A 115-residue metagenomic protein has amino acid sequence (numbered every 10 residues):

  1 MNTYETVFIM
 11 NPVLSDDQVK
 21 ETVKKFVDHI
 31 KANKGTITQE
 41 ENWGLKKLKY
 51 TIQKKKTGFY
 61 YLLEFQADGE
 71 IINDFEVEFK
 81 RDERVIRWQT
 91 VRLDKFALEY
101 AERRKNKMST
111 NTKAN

Functional and structural regions predicted by a protein language model:
N2-N115: Structured, basic alpha/beta domains of bacterial-type, RNA-associated proteins
